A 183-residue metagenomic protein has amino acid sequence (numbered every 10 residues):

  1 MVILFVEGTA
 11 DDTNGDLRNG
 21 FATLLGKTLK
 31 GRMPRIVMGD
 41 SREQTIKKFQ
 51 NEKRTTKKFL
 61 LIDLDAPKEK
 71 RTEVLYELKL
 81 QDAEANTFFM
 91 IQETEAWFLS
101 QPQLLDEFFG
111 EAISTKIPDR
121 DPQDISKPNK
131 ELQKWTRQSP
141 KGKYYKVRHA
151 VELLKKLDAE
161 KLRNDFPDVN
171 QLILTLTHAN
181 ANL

Functional and structural regions predicted by a protein language model:
V2, D12-I36, D40-L183: C-terminal accessory helical subdomains adjacent to catalytic cores in phosphodiester- and nucleotide-handling enzymes
L4-E7: Short hydrophobic beta-strand that contains or immediately precedes a catalytic carboxylate
